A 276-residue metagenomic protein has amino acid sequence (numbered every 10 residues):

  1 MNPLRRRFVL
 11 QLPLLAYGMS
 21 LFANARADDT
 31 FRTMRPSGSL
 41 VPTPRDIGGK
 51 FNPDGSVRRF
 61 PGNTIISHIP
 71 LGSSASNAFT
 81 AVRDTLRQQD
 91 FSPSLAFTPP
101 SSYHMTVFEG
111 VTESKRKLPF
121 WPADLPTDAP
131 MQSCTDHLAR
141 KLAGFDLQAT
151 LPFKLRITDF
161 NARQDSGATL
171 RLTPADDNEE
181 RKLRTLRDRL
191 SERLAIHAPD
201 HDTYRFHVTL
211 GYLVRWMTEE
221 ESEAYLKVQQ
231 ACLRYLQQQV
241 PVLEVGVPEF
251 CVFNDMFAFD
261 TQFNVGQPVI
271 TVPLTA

Functional and structural regions predicted by a protein language model:
M1, A23-A25: Generic cytosolic/nucleocytoplasmic N-terminal low-complexity/intrinsically disordered segments
M1-A16: N-terminal secretory signal peptides and thylakoid transit peptides that target proteins across membranes
R26-A276: Histidine-dependent nucleotide/RNA phosphoesterase domain, centered on the 2H-phosphoesterase fold with its duplicated
